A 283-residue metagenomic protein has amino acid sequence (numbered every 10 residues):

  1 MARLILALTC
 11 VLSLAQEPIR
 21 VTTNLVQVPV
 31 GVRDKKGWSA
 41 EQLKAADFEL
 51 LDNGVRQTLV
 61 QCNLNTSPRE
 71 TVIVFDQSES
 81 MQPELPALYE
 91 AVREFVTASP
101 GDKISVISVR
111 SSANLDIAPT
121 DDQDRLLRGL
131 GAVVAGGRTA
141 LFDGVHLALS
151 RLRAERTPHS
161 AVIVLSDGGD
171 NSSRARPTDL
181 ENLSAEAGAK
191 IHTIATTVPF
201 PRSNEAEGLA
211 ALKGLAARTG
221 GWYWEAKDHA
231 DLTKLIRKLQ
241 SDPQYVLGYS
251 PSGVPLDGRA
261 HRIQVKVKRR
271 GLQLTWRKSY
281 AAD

Functional and structural regions predicted by a protein language model:
M1-A7: Sec-dependent signal peptide recognition, specifically the positively charged N-region followed immediately by
C10-V11: N-terminal signal peptide c-region/cleavage motif recognized by signal peptidases
A15-D283: Scaffold/interface architecture of coatomer-like assemblies
